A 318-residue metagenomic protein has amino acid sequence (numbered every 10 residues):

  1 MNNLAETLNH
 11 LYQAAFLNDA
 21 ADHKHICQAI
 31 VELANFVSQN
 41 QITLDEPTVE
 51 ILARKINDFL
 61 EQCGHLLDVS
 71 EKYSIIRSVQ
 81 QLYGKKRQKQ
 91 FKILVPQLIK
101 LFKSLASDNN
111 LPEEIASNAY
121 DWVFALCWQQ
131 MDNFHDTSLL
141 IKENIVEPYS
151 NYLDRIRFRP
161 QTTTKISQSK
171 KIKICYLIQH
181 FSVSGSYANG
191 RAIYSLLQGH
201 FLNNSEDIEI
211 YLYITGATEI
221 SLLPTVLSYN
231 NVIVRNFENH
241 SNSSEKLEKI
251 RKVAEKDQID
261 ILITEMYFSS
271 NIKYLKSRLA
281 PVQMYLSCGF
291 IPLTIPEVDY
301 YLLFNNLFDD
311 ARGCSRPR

Functional and structural regions predicted by a protein language model:
M1-L223, S228-N230: N-terminal subdomain of nucleotide-sugar transferases
L126-P148, A280-R318: Active-site-proximal region of nucleotide-activated glycan assembly enzymes, centered on histidine/acidic-rich loops
F181-G185, S241-N242, F268-S270: Short acidic, S/G/P-rich loop/turn micro-motifs used as interaction or catalytic elements
T218, L227-S228, K246-K256: Catalytic cores of nucleotide-enabled group-transfer and carboxylate-activating enzymes in metabolic and assembly-line
T225-N230, Y274-P281: Short, surface-exposed basic-aromatic patches at helix termini and helix-loop junctions that form
N231-K246: A short, charged, and often flexible helix/loop element on the N-terminal side of the glycosyltransferase catalytic
K249-K252, S270-K276, E297: A short acidic, amphipathic alpha-helical/loop segment
A254-F268: Short N-terminal targeting/anchoring amphipathic segment
